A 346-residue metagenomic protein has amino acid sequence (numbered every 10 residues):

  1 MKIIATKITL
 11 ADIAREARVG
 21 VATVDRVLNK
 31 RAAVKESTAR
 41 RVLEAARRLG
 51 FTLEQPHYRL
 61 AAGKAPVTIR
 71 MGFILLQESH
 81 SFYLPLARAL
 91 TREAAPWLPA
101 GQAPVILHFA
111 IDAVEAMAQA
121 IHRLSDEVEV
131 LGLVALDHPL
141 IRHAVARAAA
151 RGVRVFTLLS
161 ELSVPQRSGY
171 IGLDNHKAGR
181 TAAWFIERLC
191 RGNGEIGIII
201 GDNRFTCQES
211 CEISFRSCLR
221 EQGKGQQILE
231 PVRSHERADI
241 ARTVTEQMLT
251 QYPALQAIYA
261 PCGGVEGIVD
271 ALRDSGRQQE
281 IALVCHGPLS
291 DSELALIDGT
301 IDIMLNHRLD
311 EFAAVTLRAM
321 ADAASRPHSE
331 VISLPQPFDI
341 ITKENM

Functional and structural regions predicted by a protein language model:
M1-R59: N-terminal helix-turn-helix DNA-binding module of bacterial transcription factors
Q55-Q119: Amphipathic helical "hinge" segments at domain boundaries
L76-F82, I106-M117, D137, I171-T181 (+5 more regions): Hinge/beta->alpha junction and helix N-cap segments in small-molecule ligand-binding domains
P96-A100, R151, L219-Q226, Q251-P253 (+1 more regions): Short helix-capping segments at alpha-helix termini
V130-A148, R233-D291: Hydrophobic alpha-helical
P139-K177, L289-I297: Flexible loop/hinge segments that line or gate small-molecule binding clefts
A178-I196: A conserved helix-loop-strand patch within extracytoplasmic ligand-binding domains of the periplasmic binding
L219, L309-M346: Hinge/cleft segment of the Venus flytrap/periplasmic-binding protein
